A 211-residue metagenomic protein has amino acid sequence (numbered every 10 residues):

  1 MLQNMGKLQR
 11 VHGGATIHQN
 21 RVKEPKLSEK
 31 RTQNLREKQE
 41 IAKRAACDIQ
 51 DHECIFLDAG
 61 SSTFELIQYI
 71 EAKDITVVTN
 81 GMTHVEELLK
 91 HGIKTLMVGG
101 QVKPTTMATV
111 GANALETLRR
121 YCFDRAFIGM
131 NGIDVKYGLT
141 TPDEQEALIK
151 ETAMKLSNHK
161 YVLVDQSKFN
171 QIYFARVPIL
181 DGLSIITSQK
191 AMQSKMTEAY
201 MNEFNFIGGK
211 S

Functional and structural regions predicted by a protein language model:
M1-F56, I67-A72, T76, L89-I93: HTH-adjacent hinge/linker in prokaryotic transcriptional regulators
Q3, R10, T83-S211: Conserved phosphate- and dinucleotide-binding cores of soluble alpha/beta proteins, encompassing both enzyme active
R21, S61, M82-T83: Short glycine-rich, polar/acidic loop-and-turn segments at beta strand-coil junctions
Q33, E37, D58, T76 (+3 more regions): Short, well-structured alpha-helical patches and their helix-loop capping segments that border functional surfaces
R36-K43, C47, F64, A112 (+2 more regions): Short, contiguous clusters of charged residues that form electrostatic/catalytic patches at enzyme active sites, used
L57-D58, T79, T187: Short beta-strand scaffold positions
D58-A59, D165: Short His-Asn-centered micro-motif
T63-L66, Q171-I172: Short glycine/serine/threonine-rich phosphate/pyrophosphate-binding segments that cradle anionic phosphate groups
